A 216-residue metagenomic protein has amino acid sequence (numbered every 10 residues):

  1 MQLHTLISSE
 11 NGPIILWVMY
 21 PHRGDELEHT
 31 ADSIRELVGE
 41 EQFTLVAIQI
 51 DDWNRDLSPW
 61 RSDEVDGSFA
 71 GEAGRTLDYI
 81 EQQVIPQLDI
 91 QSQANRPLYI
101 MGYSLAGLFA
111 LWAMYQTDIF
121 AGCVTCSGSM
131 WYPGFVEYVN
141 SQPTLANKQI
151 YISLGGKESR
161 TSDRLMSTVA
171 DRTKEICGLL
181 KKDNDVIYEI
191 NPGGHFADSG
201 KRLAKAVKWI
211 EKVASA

Functional and structural regions predicted by a protein language model:
I7-Q91: Serine-hydrolase catalytic machinery in alpha/beta-hydrolase-like enzymes
W17-P21, S127, L154: The conserved beta1-alpha1 loop
I34-R35, M114, C177: A conserved amphipathic alpha-helix that caps or lines the catalytic cleft of carbohydrate- and lipid-modifying enzymes
I48-D52, G128, G193: Active-site loop/turn elements of alpha/beta-hydrolase fold enzymes, especially the short glycine-/histidine-rich
P97-G102, C126: Short beta-strand immediately N-terminal to the catalytic nucleophile in serine-hydrolase-like folds
M101-A106, A110: Gly/Ala-rich beta-loop-alpha elbow adjacent to hydrolase catalytic centers
W112-G122: Conserved hydrolase catalytic core segment
M130-I210: The feature captures the conserved acid-bearing segment of alpha/beta-hydrolase catalytic domains
